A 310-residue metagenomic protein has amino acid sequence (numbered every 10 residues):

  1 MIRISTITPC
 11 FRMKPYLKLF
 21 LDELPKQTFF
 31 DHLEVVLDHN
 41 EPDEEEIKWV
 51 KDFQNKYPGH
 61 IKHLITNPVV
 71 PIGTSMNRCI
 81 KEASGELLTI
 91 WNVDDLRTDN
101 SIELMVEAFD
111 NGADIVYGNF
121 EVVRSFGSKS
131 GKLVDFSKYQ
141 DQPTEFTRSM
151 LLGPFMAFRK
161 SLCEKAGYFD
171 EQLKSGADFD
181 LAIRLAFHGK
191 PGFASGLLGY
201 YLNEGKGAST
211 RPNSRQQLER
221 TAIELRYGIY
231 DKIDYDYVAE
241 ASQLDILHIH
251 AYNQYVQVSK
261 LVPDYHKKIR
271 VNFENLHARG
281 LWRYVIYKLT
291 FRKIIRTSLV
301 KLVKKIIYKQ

Functional and structural regions predicted by a protein language model:
M1, D22, D180, F187 (+1 more regions): C-terminal subregions of glycosyltransferases and related glycan-biosynthesis enzymes
D22-H32: Short, acidic, metal-binding catalytic loop of nucleotide-sugar glycosyltransferases
H32-P42, K62-N67: Short beta-strand/loop segment that forms part of the nucleotide-sugar
H39-W49, N92: A conserved acidic beta->alpha catalytic loop
T66-A83: Glycine-rich, basic loop-to-helix element that forms the pyrophosphate-binding segment of sugar-nucleotide handling
L88: Short aromatic/hydrophobic "clamp" motif used to bind/position activated sugar donors
N100-G131: Conserved donor NDP-sugar-binding/catalytic core segment of glycosyltransferases
K174-L181: Acidic donor-binding loop at a coil-to-helix junction in glycosyltransferase catalytic cores that engages
